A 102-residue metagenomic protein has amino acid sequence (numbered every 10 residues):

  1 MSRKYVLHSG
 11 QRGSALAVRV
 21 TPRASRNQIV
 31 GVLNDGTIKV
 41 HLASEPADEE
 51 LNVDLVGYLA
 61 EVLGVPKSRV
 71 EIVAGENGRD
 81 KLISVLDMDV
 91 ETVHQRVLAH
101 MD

Functional and structural regions predicted by a protein language model:
M1-G57, E71-E76, L82-D102: Contiguous, often N-terminal, cationic amphipathic patches that form binding interfaces
A60: The alpha-helix within a helix-turn-helix
K67-R69: Short acidic capping loops at alpha-helix termini that bridge into adjacent secondary structure
